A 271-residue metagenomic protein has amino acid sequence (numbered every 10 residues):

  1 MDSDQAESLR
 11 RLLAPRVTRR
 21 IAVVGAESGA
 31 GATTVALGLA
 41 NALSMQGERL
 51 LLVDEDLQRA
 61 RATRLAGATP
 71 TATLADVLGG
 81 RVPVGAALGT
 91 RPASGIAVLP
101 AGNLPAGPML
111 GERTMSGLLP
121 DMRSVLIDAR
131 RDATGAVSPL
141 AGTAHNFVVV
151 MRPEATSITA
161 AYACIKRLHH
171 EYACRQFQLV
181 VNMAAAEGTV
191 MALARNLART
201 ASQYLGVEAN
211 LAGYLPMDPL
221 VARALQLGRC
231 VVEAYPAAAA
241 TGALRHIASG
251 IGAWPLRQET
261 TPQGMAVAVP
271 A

Functional and structural regions predicted by a protein language model:
M1-A30, N41-A42, V82-A86: Extreme N-terminal, non-catalytic leader segments that precede Walker-type/kinase nucleotide-binding cores
R20, V24, A224-A248: C-terminal boundary of histidine-terminating zinc-finger modules
V24-E27, L52-R123, L220-C230: P-loop/Walker-type NTP enzyme "switch/lid" segment
V35: Hydrophobic positions on the alpha1 helix immediately C-terminal to the Walker A/P-loop
A42-V53: Post-Walker A helix-loop "phosphate-sensing" segment adjacent to the P-loop in P-loop NTPases
R113, D121-G213: Conserved catalytic-core segment of NTP-binding enzymes
Q203-V232, L244: Beta-strand-loop-alpha "switch" segments that mediate conformational coupling across diverse proteins
T260-A271: A short, charged, Gly/Pro-tolerant segment at domain boundaries
